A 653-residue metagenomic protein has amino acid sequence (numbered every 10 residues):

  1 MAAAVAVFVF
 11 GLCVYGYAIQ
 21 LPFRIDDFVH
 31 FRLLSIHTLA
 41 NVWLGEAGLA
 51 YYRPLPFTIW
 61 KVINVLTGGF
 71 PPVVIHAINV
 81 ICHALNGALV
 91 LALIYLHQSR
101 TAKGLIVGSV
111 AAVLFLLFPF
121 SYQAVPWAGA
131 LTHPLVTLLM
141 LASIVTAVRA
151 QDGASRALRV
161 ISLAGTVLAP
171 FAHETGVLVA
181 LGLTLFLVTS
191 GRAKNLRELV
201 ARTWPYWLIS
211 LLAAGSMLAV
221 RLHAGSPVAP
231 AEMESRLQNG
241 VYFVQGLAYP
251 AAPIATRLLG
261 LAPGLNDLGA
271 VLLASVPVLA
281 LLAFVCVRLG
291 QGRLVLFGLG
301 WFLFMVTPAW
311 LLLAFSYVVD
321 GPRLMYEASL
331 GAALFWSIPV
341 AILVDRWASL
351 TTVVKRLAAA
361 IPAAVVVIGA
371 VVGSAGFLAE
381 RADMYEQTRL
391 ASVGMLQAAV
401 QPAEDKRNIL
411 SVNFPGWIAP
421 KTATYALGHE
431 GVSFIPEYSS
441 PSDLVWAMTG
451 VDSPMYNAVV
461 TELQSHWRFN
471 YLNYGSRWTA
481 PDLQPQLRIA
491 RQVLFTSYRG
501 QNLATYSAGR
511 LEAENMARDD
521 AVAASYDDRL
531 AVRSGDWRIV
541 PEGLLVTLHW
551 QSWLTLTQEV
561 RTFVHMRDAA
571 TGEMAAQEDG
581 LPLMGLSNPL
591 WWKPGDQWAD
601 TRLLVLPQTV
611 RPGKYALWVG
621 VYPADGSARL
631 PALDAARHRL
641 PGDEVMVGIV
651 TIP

Functional and structural regions predicted by a protein language model:
M1-V451, Q486, A490, L494 (+1 more regions): Polytopic membrane enzymes that build or remodel cell-surface glycoconjugates and lipids
L396-P653: C-terminal luminal/periplasmic domains and tails of membrane-associated envelope-modifying transferases
